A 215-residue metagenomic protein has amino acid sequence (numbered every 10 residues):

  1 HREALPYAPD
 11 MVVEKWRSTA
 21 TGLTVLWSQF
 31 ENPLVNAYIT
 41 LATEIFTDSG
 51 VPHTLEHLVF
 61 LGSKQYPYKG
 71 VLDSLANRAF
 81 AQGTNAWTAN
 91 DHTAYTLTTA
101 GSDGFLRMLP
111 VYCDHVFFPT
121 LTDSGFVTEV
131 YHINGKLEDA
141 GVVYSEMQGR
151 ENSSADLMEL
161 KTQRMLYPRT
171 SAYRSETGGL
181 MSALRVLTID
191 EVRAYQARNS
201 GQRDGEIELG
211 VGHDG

Functional and structural regions predicted by a protein language model:
H1-L72, T96-D103, P110-C113, N152 (+2 more regions): His/Glu-rich zincin catalytic helix
G62-K64, V71-Y195: Acidic/histidine-enriched segments that form metal/cofactor-coordinating and catalytic pocket/exosite environments
